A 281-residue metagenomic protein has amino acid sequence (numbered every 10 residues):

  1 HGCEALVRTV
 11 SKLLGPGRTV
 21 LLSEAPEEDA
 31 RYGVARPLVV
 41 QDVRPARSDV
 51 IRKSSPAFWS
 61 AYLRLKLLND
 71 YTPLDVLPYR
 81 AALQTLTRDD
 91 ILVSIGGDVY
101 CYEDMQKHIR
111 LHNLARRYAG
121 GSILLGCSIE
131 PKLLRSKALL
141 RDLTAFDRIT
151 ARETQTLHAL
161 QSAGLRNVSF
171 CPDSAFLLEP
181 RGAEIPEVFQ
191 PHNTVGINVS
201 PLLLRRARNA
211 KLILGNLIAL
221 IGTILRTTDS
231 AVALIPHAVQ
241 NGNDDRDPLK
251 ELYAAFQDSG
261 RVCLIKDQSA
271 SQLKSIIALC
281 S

Functional and structural regions predicted by a protein language model:
H1-S281: Active-site anion-handling motifs in enzyme catalytic cores
